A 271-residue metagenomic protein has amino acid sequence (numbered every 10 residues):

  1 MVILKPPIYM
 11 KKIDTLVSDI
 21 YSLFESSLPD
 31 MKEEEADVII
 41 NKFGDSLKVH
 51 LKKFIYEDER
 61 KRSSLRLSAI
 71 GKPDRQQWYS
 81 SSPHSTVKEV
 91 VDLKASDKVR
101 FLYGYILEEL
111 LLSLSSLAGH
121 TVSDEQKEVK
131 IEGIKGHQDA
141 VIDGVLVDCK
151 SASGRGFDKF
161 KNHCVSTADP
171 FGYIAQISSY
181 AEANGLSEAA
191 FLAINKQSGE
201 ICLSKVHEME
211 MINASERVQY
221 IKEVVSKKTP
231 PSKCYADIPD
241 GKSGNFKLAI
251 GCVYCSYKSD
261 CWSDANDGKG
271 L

Functional and structural regions predicted by a protein language model:
V2-L146, S153-C164: Metal-dependent nuclease catalytic cores that hydrolyze phosphodiester bonds in DNA/RNA, characterized by
M31, A183-L271: Metal-dependent nuclease catalytic regions and adjoining charged, substrate-binding loops involved in nucleic-acid end
P73, Y180, C255: A residue-level signal for conserved active-site and pocket-lining positions in enzyme catalytic cores
Y103-L107, G172, N213: Soluble or luminal CAZymes and related metallo-dependent hydrolases
E109-L117, S166-N195: Metal-dependent nuclease catalytic cores in nucleic-acid-processing enzymes, especially RNase H-like/related
Q138, S178, V253: Residue-level detector of short, conserved catalytic/binding motifs and their immediate flanks
V141, V145-C149, E188-A193: A structural signal for short, well-ordered beta-strand segments and their strand-loop junctions that often border
K159-D169, V206-E208: Short helix/strand-bridging catalytic loops that position acidic/His residues to coordinate divalent metals and engage
